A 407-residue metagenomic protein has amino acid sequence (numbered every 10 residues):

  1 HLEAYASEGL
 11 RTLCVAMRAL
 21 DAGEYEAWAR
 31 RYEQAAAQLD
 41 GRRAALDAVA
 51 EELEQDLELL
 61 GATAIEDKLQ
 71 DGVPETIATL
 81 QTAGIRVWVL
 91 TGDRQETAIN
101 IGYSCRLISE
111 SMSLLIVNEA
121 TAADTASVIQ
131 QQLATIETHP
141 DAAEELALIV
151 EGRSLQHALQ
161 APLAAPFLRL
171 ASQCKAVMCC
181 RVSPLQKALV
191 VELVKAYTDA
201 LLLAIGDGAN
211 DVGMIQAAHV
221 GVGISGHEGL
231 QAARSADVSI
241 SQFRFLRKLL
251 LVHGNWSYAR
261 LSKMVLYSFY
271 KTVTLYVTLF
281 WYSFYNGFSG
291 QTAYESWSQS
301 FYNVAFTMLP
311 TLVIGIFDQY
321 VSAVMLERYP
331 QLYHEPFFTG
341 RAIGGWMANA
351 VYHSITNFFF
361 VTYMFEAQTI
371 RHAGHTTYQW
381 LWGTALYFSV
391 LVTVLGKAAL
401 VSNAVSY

Functional and structural regions predicted by a protein language model:
H1-A78, T82-L90, E96, A123-A147 (+2 more regions): Signature of the cytosolic headpiece of P-type E1-E2 ATPases
T79, S104-L203, G208, V212 (+1 more regions): Membrane-embedded transport module
Q95-E96, N210: Conserved Rossmann-like nucleotide-cofactor binding loop
